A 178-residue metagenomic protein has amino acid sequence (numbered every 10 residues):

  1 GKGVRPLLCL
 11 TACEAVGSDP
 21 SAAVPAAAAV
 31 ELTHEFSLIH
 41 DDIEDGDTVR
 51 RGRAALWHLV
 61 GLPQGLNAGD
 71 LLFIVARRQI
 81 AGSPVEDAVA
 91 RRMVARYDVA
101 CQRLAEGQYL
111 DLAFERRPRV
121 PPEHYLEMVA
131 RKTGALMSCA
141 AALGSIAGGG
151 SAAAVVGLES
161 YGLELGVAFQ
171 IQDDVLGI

Functional and structural regions predicted by a protein language model:
G1-I178: Mg2+-dependent prenyl diphosphate-binding active-site environment of isoprenoid biosynthetic enzymes
